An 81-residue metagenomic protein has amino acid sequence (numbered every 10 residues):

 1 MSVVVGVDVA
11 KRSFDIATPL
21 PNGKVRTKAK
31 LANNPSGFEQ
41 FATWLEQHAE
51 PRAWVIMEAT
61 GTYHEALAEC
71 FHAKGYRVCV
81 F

Functional and structural regions predicted by a protein language model:
M1-F81: Phosphate- and other anionic-substrate recognition elements at nucleic-acid/protein interfaces
